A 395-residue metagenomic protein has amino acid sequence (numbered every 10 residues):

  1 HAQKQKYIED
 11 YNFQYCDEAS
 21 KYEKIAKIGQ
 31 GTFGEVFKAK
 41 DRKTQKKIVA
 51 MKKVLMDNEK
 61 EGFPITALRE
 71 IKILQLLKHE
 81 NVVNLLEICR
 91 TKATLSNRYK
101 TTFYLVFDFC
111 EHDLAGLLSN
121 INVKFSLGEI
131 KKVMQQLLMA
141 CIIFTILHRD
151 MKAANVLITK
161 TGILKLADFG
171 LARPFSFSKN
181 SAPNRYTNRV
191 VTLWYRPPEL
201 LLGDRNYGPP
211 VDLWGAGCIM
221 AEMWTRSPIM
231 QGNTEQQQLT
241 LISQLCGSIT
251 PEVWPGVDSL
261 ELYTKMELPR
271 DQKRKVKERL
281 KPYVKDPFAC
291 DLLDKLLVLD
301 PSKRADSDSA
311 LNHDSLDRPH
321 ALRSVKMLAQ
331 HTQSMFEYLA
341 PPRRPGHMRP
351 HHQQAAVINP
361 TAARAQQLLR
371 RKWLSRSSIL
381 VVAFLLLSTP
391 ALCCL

Functional and structural regions predicted by a protein language model:
E35: Conserved N-lobe ATP-binding subsite of Hanks-type protein kinase domains, especially the beta3 VAIK lysine
K47-I48, K53-K78, A93-S96: Conserved N-lobe beta3->alphaC-helix segment of eukaryotic protein kinase catalytic domains
L68-R69, L76, K100-Y104, D108-G162 (+3 more regions): Conserved alphaE helix
H79-C89: Conserved HxN/HPN-centered segment at the entrance to the catalytic loop of eukaryotic protein kinase-like domains
L171-R173: Activation segment
R185-L200: Conserved activation segment of eukaryotic-like protein kinases, specifically the C-terminal portion of the activation
S248-D294: C-terminal lobe substrate-recognition/regulatory segment of protein kinase catalytic domains
P319-L395: Intrinsically disordered, low-complexity regulatory tails and linkers that flank structured modules
